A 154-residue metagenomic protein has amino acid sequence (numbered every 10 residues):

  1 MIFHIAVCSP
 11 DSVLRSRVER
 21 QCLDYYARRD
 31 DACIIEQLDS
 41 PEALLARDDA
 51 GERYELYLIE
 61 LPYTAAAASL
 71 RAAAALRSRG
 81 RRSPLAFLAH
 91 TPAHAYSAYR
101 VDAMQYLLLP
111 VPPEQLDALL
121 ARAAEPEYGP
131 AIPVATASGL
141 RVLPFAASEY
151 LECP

Functional and structural regions predicted by a protein language model:
I2-C22: Conserved acidic segment of CheY-like receiver
I5, I35, L85-A86: Hydrophobic/aromatic residues located in beta-strands of well-ordered beta-sheets within soluble catalytic
C8-S9, L38, Y57: Conserved sequence signature across two-component system core domains
S16-Y25, L44, A72-A74: Short, well-ordered amphipathic alpha-helices
A27-P41: Short hydrophobic/Thr-rich beta-strand motif most characteristic of the beta2 strand and flanking loop of CheY-like
P41-R47: Short alpha-helical segment
R47-E127: CheY-like receiver
A121-P154: Conserved binding/recognition cores within well-folded domains
